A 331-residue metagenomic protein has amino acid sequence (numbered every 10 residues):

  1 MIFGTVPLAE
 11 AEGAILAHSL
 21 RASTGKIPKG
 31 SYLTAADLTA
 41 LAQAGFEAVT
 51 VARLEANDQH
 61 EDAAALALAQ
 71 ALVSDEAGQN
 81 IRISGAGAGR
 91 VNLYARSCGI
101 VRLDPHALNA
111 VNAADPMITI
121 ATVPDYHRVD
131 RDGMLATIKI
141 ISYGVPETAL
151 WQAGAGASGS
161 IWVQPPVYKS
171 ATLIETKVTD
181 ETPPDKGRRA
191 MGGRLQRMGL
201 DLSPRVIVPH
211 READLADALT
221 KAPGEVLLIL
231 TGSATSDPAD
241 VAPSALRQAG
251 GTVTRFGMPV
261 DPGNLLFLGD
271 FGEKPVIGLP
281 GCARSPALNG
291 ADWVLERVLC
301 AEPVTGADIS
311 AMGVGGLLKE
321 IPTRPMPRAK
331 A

Functional and structural regions predicted by a protein language model:
M1-A88: Short, low-complexity N-terminal leaders and the immediately following helix N-cap/first helix
A9, G13, A42, I83-A86 (+5 more regions): Solvent-exposed alpha-helices and their adjacent loops that cap or buttress functional pockets in soluble metabolic
K26, Y32, D125-R128, P259: Residue-level "contact hotspot" at macromolecular interaction interfaces
Y32-L33, V49, V129-A136, I141 (+2 more regions): Generic structural signal for buried aliphatic residues
Q43-E47, Q70-A77, R131-M134, I140 (+4 more regions): Generic secondary-structure signature for well-ordered alpha-helical cores
E55-P166: Extended, charged alpha/beta regions that create polyanion-binding interfaces
R131, I141-L228: Phosphate-binding glycine-rich loops and their immediate beta-loop-alpha structural context
S203-A331: Short glycine/threonine-rich loop/turn motifs
